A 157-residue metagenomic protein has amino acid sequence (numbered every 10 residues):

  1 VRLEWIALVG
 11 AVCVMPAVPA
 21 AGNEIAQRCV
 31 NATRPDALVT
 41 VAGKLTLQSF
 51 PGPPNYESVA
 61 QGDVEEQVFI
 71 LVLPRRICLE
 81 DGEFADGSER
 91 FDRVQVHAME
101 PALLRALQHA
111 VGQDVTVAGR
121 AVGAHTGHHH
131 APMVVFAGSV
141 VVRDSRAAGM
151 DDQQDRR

Functional and structural regions predicted by a protein language model:
V1-E4: Positively charged n-region of N-terminal signal peptides that target proteins for export
I6-P16: Bacterial N-terminal signal peptides
N23-A37: Short boundary/loop segments of OB/S1/cold-shock single-stranded nucleic-acid-binding domains
P35-Q67: Structural detector for short beta-strands of small beta-barrel domains
G82-A106: Beta-strand/loop nucleic-acid-binding surfaces
A102-V117: Short nucleic-acid-contacting surface segments enriched for D/E, G, S/T with interspersed K/R
H125-D151: OB-fold/S1-family single-stranded nucleic acid-binding modules
